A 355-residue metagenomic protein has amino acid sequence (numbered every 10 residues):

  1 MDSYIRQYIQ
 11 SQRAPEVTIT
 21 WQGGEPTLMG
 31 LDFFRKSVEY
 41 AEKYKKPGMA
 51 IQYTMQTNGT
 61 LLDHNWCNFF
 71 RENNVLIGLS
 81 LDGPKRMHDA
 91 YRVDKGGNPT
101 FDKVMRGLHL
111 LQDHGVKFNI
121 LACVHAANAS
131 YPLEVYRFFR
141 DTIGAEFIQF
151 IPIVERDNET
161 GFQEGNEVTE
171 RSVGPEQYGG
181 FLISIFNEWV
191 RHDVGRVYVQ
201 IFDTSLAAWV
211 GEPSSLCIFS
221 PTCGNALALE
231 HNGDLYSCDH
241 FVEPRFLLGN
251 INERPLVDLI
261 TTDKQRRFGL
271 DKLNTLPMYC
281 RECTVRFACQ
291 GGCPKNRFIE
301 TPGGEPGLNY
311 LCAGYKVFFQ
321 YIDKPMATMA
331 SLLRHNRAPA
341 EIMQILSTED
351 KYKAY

Functional and structural regions predicted by a protein language model:
M1-T20, M29-E155: Radical SAM/AdoMet-radical enzyme domain recognition
D2, A90-D102, H109, D113-I218 (+3 more regions): Radical SAM enzyme [4Fe-4S]-AdoMet core and its adjacent flexible, acidic and glycine-rich loops/tails across
D32, N65, K103-R106, S130 (+7 more regions): Generic recognition of stable, solvent-exposed alpha-helical segments in well-folded globular domains
H231: A cytosolic small-molecule/anion-sensing beta-strand core signal
V242-Y355: Flexible mid-to-C-terminal extensions adjoining Fe-S/redox cofactors in radical SAM and related proteins
